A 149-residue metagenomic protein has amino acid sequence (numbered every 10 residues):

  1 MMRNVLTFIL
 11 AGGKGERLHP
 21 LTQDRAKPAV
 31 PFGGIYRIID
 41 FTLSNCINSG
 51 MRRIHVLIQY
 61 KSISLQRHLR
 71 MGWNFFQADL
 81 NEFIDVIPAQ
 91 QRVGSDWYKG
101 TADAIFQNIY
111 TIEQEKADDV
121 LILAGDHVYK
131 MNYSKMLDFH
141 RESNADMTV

Functional and structural regions predicted by a protein language model:
M1-L10, R17-V128, Y133-F139: Conserved N-terminal catalytic core of the sugar/cofactor nucleotidyltransferase
S143-V149: A short, conserved acidic/glycine-rich loop-to-beta-strand motif that forms the donor nucleotide-sugar/metal
